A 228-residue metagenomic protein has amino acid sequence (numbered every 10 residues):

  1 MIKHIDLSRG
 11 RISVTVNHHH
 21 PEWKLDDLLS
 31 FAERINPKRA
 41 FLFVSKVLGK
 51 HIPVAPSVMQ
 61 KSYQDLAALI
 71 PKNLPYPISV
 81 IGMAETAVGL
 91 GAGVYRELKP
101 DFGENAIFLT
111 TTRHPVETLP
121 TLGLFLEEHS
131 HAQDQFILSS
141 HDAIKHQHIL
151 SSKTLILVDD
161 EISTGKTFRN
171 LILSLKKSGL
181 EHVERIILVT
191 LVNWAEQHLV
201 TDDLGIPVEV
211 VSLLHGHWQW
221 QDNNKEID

Functional and structural regions predicted by a protein language model:
M1-D228: PRPP-associated nucleotide enzymes
